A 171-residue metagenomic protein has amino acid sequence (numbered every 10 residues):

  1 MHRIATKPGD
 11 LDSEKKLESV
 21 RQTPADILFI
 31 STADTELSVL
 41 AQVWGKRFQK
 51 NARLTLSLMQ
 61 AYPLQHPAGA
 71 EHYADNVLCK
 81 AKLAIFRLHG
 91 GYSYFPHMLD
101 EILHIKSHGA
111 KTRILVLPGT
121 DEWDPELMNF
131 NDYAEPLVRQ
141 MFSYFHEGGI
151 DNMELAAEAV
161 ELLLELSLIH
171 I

Functional and structural regions predicted by a protein language model:
H2-R47: N-terminal basic/disordered segments at the start of proteins
K7-K15, F48, A52-N76: A short, well-structured beta->alpha microelement
L11-K16, A41-Q42, A68-E71, P96-H104: Short alpha-helical segments and helix-capping/turn motifs at coil-helix boundaries
V20-P24, N51-A52, N76-K80, S107-G109: Flexible, charged surface loops at secondary-structure boundaries
F29-T35, A61-L64, R87-G90, P118-G119: Structural motif
H72, L83-I102, I114: Cofactor-cradling patches in redox/metallo enzymes
L99-N152, A156: Hydrophobic or amphipathic alpha-helical targeting/insertion segments
I169-I171: Conserved small/polar residues in nucleotide/adenosyl-binding loops
